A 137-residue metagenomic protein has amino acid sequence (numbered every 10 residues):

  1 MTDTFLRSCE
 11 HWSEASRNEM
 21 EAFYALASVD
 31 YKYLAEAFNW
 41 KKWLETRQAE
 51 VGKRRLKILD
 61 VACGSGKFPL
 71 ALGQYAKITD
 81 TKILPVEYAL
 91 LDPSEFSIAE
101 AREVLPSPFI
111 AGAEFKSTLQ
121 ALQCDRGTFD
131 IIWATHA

Functional and structural regions predicted by a protein language model:
T2-V51: Class I SAM-dependent methyltransferase Rossmann-like catalytic core, especially the SAM/SAH-binding loop
K57-L122: Class I SAM-dependent methyltransferase SAM/SAH-binding core
W133: A conserved beta-strand element that flanks and buttresses the S-adenosyl-L-methionine
H136-A137: Short catalytic micro-motifs in class I SAM-dependent methyltransferases
